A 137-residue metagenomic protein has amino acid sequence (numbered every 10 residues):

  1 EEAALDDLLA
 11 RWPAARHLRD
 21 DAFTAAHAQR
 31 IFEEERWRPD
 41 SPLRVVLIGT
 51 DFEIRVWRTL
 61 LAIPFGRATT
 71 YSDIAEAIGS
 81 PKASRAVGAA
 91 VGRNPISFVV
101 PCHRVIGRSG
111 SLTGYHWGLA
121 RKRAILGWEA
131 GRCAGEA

Functional and structural regions predicted by a protein language model:
E1-K82, A130-A137: Basic nucleic-acid-binding alpha-helical/helix-turn surface characteristic of O6-alkylguanine DNA
L60, I74, C102-H103, I125: Residue-level signal for inorganic ion chemistry
G66, G79, P101-R104, G110: Conserved phosphate-binding and hydrolysis motifs of nucleotide-dependent enzymes
P81-S84, I125: LysM (lysin motif) carbohydrate-binding repeats in extracellular/periplasmic proteins that recognize
V87-N94: Regulatory, non-catalytic segments
S97-V99: Extracellular LysM carbohydrate-binding repeats and other cell-envelope/extracellular binding modules
R108-A137: …primarily DNA-binding HTH/wHTH and HhH modules…
